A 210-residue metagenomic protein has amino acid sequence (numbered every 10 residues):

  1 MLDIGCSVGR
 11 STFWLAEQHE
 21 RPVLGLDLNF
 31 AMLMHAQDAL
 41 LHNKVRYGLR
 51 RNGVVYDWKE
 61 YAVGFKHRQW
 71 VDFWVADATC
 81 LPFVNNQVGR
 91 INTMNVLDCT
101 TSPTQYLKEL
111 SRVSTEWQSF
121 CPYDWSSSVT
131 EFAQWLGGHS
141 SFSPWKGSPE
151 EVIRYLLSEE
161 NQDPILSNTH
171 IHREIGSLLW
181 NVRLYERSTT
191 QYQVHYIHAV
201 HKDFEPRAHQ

Functional and structural regions predicted by a protein language model:
M1-S7, L24: Conserved class I S-adenosyl-L-methionine
V8-H19: Conserved SAM-binding loop of SAM-dependent methyltransferases across substrates and taxa, primarily the Class I
N29: Conserved SAM/SAH-binding beta-strand->alpha-helix loop
D38-D77: S-adenosyl-L-methionine
T79-I91: A short acidic, Gly/Pro-enriched loop at the edge of an enzyme's catalytic core that lines a small-molecule cofactor
R90-T101: A short SAM/SAH-binding and catalytic strip from SAM-dependent methyltransferases
T104-E116: A short glycine-rich, Lys/Arg-flanked "PGG" loop and its adjoining helix->strand segment in the class I
Q118-G147: Conserved class I S-adenosyl-L-methionine
